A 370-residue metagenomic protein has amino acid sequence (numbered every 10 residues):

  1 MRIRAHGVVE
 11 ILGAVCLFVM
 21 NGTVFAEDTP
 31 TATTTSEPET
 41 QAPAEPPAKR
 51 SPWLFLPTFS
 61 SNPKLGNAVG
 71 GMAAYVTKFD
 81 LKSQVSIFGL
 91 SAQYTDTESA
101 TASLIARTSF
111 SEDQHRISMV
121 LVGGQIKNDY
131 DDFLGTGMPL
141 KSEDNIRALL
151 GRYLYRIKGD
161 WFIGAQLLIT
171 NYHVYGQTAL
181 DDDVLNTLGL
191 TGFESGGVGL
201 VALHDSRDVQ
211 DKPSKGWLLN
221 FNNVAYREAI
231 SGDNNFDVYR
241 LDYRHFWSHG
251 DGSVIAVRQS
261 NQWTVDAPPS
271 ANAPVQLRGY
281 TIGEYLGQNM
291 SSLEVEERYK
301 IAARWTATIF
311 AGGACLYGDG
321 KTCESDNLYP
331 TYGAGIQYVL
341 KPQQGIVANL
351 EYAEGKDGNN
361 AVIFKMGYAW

Functional and structural regions predicted by a protein language model:
M1-P46: Cleavable N-terminal export/targeting peptides
A42-S51, F79-S86, S111-R116, K158-D160 (+5 more regions): Short loop/turn motifs that connect adjacent beta-strands in outer-membrane beta-barrel proteins
E45-F55, S61-E194, G287, I346-N349 (+1 more regions): Gram-negative/organellar outer-membrane beta-barrel architecture
L54, G70-M72, I87-G89, S103-I105 (+8 more regions): Membrane-embedded beta-strand positions in outer-membrane beta-barrel channels/transporters
G135-L140, L180-N186, V238-Y239, Q262 (+3 more regions): Flexible, surface-exposed loop regions and adjacent strand-edge segments of Gram-negative outer-membrane beta-barrel
G196-D319: C-terminal outer-membrane beta-barrel translocator/porin domains of Gram-negative envelope proteins and their
G199-L200, G333-Q343, N359-W370: Outer-membrane beta-barrel "beta-signal"
V295, G312, I336, L350 (+1 more regions): Hydrophobic, well-ordered secondary-structure elements that form the walls of internal hydrophobic environments
